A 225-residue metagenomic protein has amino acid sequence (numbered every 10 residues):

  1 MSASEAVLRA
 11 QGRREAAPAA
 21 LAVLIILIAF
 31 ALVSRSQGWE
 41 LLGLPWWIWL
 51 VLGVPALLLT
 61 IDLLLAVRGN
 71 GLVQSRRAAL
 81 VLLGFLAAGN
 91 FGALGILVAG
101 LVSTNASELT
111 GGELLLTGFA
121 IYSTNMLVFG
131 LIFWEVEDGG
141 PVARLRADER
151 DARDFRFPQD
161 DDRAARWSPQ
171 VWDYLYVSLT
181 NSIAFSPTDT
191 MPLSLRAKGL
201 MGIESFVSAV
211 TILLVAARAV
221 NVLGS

Functional and structural regions predicted by a protein language model:
A6-L21: N-terminal membrane topogenic signal
A17-F30, L52-T60, L80-L97, T124-L131 (+2 more regions): Hydrophobic alpha-helical transmembrane segments of multi-pass integral membrane proteins
L32-W46: Short, hydrophobic transmembrane alpha-helix segments
L44-P55, L83, T117-I121, S205: Alpha-helical transmembrane segments of polytopic membrane proteins
T60-A78, G95-E108, D138-V142: Membrane-helix interface/capping segments
L101-G139: Pore-domain transmembrane helices of cation channels
D138-T190: Membrane-proximal soluble regions of multi-pass membrane proteins
P169-S225: Pore domain of cation channels
